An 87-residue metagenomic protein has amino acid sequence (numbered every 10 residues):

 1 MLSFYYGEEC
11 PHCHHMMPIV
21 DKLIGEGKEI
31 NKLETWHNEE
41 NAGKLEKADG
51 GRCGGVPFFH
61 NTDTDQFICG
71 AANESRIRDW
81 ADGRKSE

Functional and structural regions predicted by a protein language model:
M1-N31: Local sequence-structure signature of Cys/Sec-based thiol-disulfide redox active-site neighborhoods
C10-C13, C53, C69: Disulfide-bonded cysteines in secreted/extracellular proteins and peptides
M16-I19, N41, N73, I77: Stable alpha-helical elements in mature extracytoplasmic
D21, G25-K28, G50, D82 (+1 more regions): Sec-exported extracytoplasmic/periplasmic mature domains
L33-T35, G70: Conserved beta-strand termini and adjacent loop/short-helix elements that scaffold enzyme active sites in alpha/beta
T35-E46: Structural microenvironment flanking redox-active thiols in thiol-disulfide oxidoreductases
E46-T62: Structural micro-motif
F58-E87: Non-catalytic, surface beta->alpha helical segment in thiol-disulfide oxidoreductase systems
